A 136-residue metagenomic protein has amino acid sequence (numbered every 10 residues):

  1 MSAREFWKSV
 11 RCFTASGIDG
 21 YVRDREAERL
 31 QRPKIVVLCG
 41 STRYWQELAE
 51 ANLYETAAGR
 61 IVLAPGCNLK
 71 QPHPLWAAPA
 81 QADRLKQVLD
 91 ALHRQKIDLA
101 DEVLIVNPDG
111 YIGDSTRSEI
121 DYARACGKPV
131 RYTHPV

Functional and structural regions predicted by a protein language model:
S2-V136: Conserved catalytic or regulatory cores that recognize and/or transform ribose-phosphate-containing ligands
